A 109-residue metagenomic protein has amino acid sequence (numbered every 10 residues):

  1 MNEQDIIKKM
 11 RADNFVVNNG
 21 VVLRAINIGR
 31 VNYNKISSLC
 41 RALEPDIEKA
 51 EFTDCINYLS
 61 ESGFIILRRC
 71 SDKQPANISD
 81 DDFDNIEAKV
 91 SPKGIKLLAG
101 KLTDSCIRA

Functional and structural regions predicted by a protein language model:
M1-A25, G29: Short alpha-helical segments that sit at the start of domains
V16, D46-S62, I66-R69, N85: Short amphipathic alpha-helical interaction segments
I26-R30, L59, L98-K101: Generic structural signal for hydrophobic core residues of well-folded globular domains
I36-K49: Short helix-coil junctions and helix-kink-helix linkers
R68-C70, P75-I78: Beta-hairpin "wing" of winged helix-turn-helix
I78-A109: Short, amphipathic alpha-helical interaction segments positioned at domain boundaries
